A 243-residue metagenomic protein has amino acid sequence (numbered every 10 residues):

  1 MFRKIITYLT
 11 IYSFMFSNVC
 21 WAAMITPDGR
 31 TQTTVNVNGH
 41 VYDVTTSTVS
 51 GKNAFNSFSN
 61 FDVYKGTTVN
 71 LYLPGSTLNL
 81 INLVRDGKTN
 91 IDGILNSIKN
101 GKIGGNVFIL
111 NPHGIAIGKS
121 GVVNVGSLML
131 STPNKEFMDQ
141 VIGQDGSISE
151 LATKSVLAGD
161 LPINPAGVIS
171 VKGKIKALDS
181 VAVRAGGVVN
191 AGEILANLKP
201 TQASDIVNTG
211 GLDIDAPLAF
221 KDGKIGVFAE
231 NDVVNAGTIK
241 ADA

Functional and structural regions predicted by a protein language model:
M1-L9: Bacterial N-terminal signal peptides that target proteins for export
Y8-S17: Bacterial N-terminal signal peptides
V19-A243: Solvent-exposed adhesion/ligand-recognition segments of exported proteins
